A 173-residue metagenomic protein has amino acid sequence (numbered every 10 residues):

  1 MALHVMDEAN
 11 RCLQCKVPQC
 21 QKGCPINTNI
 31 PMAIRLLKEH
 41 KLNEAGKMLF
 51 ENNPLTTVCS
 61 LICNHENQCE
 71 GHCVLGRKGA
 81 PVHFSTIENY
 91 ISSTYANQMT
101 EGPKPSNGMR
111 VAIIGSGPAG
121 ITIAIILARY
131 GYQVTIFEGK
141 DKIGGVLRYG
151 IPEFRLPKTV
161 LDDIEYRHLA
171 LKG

Functional and structural regions predicted by a protein language model:
M1-P105, R110: Ferredoxin-type iron-sulfur electron-transfer modules and their immediate structural context
N27-E39, L49-F50, H72, R77-S85 (+1 more regions): Beta1-alpha1 glycine-rich phosphate/pyrophosphate-binding loop at the start of Rossmann-like nucleotide-binding domains
